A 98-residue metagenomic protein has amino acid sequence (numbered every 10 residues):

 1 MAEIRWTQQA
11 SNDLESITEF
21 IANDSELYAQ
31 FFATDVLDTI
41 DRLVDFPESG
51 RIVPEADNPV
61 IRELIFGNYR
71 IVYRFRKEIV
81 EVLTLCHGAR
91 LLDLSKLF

Functional and structural regions predicted by a protein language model:
E3-V60: Basic, Lys/Arg-enriched alpha-helical interface segments
F66-Y69, R74-F98: Enriched for short, Lys/Arg-rich terminal
